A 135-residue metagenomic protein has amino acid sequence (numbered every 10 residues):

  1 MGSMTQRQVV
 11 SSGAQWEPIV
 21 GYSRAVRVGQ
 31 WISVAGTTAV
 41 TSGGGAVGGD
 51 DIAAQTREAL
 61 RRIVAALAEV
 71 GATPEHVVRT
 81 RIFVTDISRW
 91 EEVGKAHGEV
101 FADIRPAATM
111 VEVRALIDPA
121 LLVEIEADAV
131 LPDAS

Functional and structural regions predicted by a protein language model:
M1-R61, A65-V78, V84-S135: N-terminal presequence-like segments and the immediate start of the first folded domain
